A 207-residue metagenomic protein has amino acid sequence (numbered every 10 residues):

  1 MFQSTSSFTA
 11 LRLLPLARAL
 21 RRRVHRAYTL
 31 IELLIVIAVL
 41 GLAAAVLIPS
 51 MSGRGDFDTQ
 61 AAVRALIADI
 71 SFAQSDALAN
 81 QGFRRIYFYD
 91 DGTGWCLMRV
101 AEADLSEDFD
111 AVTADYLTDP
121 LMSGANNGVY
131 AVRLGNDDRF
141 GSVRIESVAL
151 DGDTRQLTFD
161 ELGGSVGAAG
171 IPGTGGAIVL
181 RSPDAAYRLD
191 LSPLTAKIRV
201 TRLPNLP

Functional and structural regions predicted by a protein language model:
F2-L16, L20, Y28-I37, L42-S71 (+3 more regions): N-terminal helix-rich module
H25: Glycine-rich phosphate-binding loop
